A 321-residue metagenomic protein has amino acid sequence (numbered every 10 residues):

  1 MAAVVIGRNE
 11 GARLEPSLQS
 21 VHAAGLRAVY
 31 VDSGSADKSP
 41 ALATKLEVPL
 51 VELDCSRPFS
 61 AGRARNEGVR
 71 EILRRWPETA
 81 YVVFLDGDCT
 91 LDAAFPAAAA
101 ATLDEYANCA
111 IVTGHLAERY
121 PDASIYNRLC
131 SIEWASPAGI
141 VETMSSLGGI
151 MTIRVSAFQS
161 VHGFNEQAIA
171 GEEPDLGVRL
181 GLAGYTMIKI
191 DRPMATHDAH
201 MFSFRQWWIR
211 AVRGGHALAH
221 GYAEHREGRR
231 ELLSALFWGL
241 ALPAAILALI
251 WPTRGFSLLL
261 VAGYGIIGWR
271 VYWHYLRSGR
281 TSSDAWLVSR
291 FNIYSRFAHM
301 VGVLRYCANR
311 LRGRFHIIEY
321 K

Functional and structural regions predicted by a protein language model:
I6-A24: Short, well-formed alpha-helical segments that are part of the catalytic scaffolds of diverse glycosyltransferases
S20, D32-A41, C55, C89-T90: A conserved acidic beta->alpha catalytic loop
C55-R74: Glycine-rich, basic loop-to-helix element that forms the pyrophosphate-binding segment of sugar-nucleotide handling
W76-T90: Short beta-strand-to-loop acidic/aromatic patch adjacent to the donor-nucleotide binding site
T90-I125: Conserved donor NDP-sugar-binding/catalytic core segment of glycosyltransferases
E118-R119, A135-I153, I169, D175 (+2 more regions): A recurrent flexible, glycine/aromatic-enriched loop bordering the glycosyltransferase active site that acts as
N165-G228: Catalytic donor/gating beta->alpha subdomain of glycosyltransferases that bind UDP-sugars
G239-L311: Membrane-embedded multi-pass helical conduit in multi-pass membrane proteins, especially envelope-biosynthetic
